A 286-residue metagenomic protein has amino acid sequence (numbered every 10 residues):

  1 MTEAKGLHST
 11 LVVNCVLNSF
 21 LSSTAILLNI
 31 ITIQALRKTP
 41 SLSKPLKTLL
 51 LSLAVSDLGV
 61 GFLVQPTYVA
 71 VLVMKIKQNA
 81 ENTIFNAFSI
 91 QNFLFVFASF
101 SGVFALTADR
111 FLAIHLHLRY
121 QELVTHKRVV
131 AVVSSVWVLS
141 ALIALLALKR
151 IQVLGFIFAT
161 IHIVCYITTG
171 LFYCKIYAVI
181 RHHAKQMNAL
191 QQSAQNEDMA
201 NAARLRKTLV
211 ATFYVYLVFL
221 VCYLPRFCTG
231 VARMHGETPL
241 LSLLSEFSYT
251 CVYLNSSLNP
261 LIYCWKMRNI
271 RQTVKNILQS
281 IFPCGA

Functional and structural regions predicted by a protein language model:
M1-I31, C284: Extracellular N-terminal segment of 7TM GPCRs
L7-S19, L46-A105, A113, A159: Extracellular TM2-ECL1-early TM3 structural module of rhodopsin-like
T32, Y68-V71, K75, S140 (+2 more regions): Structural signal for membrane-spanning alpha-helices in multi-pass inner-membrane proteins, emphasizing helix cores
S56, A178-R226: Intracellular effector-coupling site of seven-transmembrane GPCRs, centered on the ICL3-to-TM6 transition
K77, L146-A159, R233-L244: Membrane-lumen (extracellular) interface motif
V96-S134: Class A GPCR helix-loop hinge within the 7TM core
L139-A178: Extracellular-loop-to-transmembrane junctions of the mid-late helices
T169, V218-V231, L244-A286: Seventh transmembrane helix
